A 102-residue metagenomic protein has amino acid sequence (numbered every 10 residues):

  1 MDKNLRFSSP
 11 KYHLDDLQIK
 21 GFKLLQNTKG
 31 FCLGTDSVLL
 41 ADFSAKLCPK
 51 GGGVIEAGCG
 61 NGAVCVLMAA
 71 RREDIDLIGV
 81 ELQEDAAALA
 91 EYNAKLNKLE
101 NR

Functional and structural regions predicted by a protein language model:
M1: Compact interaction modules built on cysteine/histidine frameworks
N4-C48: Class I SAM-dependent transferase core
D42-R102: Conserved SAM/SAH cofactor-binding pocket of Class I
